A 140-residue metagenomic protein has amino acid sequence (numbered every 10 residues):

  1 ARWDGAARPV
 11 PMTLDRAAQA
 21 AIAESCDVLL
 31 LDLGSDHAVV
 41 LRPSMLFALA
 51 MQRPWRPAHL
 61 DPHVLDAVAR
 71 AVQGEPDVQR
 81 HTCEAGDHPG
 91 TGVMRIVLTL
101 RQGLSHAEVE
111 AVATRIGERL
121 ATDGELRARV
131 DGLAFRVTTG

Functional and structural regions predicted by a protein language model:
A1-G140: An interfacial alpha-helical scaffold signature
